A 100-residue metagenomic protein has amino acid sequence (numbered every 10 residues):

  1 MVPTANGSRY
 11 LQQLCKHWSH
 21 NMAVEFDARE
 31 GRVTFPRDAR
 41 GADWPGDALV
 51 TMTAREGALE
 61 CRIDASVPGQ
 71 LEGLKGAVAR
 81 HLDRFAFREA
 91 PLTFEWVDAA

Functional and structural regions predicted by a protein language model:
M1-S8: Terminal, regulation- and interaction-focused segments at domain boundaries
S8-W18: Short Lys/Arg-enriched alpha/beta "domain-start" segment
Q13, D43-P45, L71-G76: A short, polar/proline- and glycine-enriched secondary-structure boundary/capping micro-motif
H17, A39-A42, V67-Q70: Short, surface-exposed beta-strand-loop junctions and turns on beta-sheet-rich folds
H20-W44: Ser/Thr-rich, low-complexity intrinsically disordered terminal regions
G41-A65: Beta-strand/loop substructures that line and gate deep hydrophobic ligand-binding cavities in soluble
A58-A99: C-terminal structural segments of small proteins and small subunits
